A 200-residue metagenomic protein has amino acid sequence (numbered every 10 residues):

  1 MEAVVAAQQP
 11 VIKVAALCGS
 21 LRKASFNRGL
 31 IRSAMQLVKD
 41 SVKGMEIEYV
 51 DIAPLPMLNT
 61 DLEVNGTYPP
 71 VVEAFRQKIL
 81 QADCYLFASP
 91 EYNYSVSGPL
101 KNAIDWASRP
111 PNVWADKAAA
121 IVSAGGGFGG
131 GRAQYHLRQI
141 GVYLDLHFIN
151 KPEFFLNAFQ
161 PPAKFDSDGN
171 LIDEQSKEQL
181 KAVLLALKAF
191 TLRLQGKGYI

Functional and structural regions predicted by a protein language model:
E2-P10, H147-I200: Glycine-rich phosphate/pyrophosphate-binding loop and the adjoining helix
V4-V42: N-terminal beta1-alpha1 ligand-phosphate binding loop
L17-G19, V50, V122: Short hydrophobic segments within beta-strands
L30-I31, V71, A133, Q179 (+1 more regions): Hydrophobic alpha-helical membrane-association signature
D40-E48, H147: A generic structural motif
Y49-P69, P162-K164: N-terminal beta-loop-helix "entrance" segment that forms/cooperates in small-molecule cofactor or anionic ligand
T67-D145: Helix-loop-strand module that forms the ligand-binding subsite of alpha/beta enzymes
